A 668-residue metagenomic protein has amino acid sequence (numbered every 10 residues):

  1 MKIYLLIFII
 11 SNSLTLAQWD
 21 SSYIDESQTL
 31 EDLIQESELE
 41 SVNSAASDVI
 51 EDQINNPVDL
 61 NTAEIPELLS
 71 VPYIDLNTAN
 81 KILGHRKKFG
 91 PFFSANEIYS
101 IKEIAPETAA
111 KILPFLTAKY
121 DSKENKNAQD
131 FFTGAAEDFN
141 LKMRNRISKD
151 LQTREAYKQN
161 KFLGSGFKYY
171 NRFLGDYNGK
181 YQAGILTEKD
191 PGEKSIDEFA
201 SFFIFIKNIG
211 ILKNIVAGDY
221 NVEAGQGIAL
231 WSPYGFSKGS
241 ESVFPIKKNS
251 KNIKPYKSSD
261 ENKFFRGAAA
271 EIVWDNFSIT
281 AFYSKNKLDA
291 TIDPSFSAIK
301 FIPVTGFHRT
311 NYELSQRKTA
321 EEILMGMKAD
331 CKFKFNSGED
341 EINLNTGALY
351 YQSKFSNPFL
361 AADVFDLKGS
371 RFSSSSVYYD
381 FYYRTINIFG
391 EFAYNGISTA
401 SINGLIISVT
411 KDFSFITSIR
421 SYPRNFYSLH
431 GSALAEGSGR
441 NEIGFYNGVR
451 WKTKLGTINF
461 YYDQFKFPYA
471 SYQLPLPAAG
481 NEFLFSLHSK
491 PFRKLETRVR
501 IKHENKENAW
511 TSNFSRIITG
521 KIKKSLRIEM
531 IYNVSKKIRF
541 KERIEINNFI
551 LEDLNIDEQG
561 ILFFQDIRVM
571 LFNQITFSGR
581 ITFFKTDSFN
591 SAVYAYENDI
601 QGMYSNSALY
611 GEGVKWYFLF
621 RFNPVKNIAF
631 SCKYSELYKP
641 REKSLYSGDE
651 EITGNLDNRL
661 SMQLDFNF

Functional and structural regions predicted by a protein language model:
I3-N12: Sec-dependent N-terminal signal peptides
A17-V58, D121-D138, S195: N-terminal, intrinsically disordered low-complexity tails/presequences enriched in Lys/Ser/Pro and small residues
E51-P72, K88, S94-I101, F115-L116: Extended, structured, electrostatic nucleic-acid-contact surfaces
D75-T78, A105-P106: Small-residue hinge/turn detector
Q129-K158, G175-I185, I215, V243 (+2 more regions): Transmembrane beta-strand segments of Gram-negative outer membrane beta-barrel proteins
F162, G166, F265, A320-E322 (+3 more regions): Exposed, low-structure sequence patches enriched in small/polar residues
L186-F199, K254-E261, Q316-K318, N395 (+1 more regions): Outer-membrane beta-barrel proteins
G192-K251, K257-D289, V409, S414-S428 (+1 more regions): Outer membrane beta-barrel
